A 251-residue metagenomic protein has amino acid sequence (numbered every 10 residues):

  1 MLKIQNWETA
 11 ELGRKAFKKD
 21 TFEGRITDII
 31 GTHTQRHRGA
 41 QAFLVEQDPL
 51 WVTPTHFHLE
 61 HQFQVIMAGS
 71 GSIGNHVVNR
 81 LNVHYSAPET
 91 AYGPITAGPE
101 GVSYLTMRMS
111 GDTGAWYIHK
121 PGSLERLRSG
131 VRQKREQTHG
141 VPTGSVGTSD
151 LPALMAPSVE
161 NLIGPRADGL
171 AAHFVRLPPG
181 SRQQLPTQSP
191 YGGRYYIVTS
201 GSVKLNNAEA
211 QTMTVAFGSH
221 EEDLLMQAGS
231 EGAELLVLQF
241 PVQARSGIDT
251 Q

Functional and structural regions predicted by a protein language model:
M1-H37, Y117-A171: A short, N-terminal "cap"/entry segment at the start of jelly-roll beta-barrel domains of the cupin/DSBH fold
K18-T53, F57-M67: Active-site region of the double-stranded beta-helix
V52-F63, T96-E100, A167, P179-Y195 (+1 more regions): Short, low-complexity cationic-aromatic patches
H58-I73, R80, L185-N206: Glycine- and acidic-residue-biased ligand/ion/polar-headgroup-sensing regions
V77-V78, P88-Y117, E209-A210, H220-I248: Ligand-binding loop in jelly-roll beta-barrel domains
G164-Y195, S202, N206-E209, G232-E234 (+1 more regions): Intrinsically disordered, low-complexity segments enriched in Gly and acidic/Ser/Thr residues that form flexible
